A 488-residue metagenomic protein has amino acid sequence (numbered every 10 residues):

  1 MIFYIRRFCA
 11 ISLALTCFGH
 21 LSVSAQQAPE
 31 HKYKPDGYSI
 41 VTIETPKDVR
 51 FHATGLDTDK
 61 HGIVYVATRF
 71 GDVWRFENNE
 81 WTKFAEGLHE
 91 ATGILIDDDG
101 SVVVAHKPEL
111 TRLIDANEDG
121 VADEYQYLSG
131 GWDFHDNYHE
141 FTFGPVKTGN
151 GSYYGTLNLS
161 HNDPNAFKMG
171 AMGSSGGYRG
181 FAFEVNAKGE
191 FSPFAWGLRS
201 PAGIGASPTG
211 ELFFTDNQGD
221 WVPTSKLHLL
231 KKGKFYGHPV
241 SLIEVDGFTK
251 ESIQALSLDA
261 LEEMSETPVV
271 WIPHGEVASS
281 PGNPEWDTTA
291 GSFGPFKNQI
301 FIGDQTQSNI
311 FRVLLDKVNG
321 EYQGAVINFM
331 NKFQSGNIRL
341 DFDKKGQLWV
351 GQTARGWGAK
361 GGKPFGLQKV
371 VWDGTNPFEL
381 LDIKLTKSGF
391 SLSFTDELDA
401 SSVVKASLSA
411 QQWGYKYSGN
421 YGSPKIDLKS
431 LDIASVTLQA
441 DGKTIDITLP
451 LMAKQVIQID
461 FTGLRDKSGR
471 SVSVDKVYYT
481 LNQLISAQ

Functional and structural regions predicted by a protein language model:
M1-A10: Bacterial N-terminal signal peptides that target proteins for export
C9-H20: Bacterial N-terminal signal peptides
L21-A25: Sec/Tat signal peptide C-region and signal peptidase I cleavage site
Q26-P377, L381-D382, T386-G389: Beta-propeller domains with acidic blade repeats across secreted/periplasmic ectodomains and cytosolic WD/CNH propellers
S388-L392, I445: Structural beta-strand segments of beta-rich domains
L392-S435, I459-D466, R470, D475-Y479: Short, surface-exposed alpha-helix to beta-strand junction/turn motifs within ectodomains of secreted and cell-envelope
T437-D441: Blade-terminus and WD-like Trp-Asp/Gly-His loop motifs, strongest in beta-propeller folds
P450-V456: Surface-exposed, short loops/turns at beta-strand junctions within beta-sandwich domains
